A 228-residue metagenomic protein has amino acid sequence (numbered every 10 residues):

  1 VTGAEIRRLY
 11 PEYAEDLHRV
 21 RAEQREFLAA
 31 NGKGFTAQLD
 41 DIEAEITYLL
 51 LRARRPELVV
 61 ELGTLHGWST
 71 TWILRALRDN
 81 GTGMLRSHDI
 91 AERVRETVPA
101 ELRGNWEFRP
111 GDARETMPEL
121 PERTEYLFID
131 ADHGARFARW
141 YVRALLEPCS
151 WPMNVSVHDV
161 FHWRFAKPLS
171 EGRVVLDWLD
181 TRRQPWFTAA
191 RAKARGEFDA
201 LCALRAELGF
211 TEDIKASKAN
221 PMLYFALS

Functional and structural regions predicted by a protein language model:
V1-L39: Rossmann-like AdoMet
K33, A37-S228: S-adenosylmethionine/decaboxylated-SAM
